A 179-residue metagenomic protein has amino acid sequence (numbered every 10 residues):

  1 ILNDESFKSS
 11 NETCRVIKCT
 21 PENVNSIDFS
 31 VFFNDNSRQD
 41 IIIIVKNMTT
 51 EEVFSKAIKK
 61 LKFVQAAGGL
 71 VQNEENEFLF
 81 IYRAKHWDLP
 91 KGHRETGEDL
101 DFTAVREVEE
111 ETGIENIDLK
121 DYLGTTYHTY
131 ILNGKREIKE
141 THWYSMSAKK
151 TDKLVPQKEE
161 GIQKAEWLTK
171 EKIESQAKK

Functional and structural regions predicted by a protein language model:
I1, L79-I81, I173: Conserved short hydrophobic patches within well-ordered secondary structure
I1-N36: N-terminal leader/capping segments at the start of a protein or of a new domain
E12, C19, Q72-E110, I114: Conserved Nudix-box catalytic region and its N-terminal flanking loop in Nudix hydrolases and closely related
N23-G68: Acidic, metal-coordinating catalytic segment for phosphate/diphosphate chemistry, firing primarily on the Nudix
K62-A67, A84, K139-T141: Short connector loops at helix/strand junctions that flank enzyme active sites, especially segments positioning acidic
G68, E77, K164: Conserved beta-strand and immediately adjacent loop positions that scaffold enzyme active sites
V71-Q72, S145: Conserved hydrophobic "DFG−1" position in protein kinase catalytic cores
R94-K179: Unchanged
